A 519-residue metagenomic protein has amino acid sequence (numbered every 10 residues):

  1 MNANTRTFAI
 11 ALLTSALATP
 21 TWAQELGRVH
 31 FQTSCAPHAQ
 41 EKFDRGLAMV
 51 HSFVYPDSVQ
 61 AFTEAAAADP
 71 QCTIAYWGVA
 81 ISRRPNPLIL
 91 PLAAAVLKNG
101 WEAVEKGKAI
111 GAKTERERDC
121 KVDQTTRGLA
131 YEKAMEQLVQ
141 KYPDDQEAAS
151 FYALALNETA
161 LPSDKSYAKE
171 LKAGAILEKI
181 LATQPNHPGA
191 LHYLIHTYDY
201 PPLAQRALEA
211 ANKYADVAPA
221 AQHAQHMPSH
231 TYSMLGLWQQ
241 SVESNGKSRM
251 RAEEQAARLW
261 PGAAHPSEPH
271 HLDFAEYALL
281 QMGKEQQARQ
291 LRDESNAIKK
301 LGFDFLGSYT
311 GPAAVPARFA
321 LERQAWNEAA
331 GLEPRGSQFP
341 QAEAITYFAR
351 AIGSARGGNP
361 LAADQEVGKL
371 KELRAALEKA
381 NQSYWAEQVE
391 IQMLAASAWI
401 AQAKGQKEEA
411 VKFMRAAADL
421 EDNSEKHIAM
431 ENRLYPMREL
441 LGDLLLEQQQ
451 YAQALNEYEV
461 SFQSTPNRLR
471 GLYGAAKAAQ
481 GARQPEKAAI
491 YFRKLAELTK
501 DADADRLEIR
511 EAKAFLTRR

Functional and structural regions predicted by a protein language model:
D44, G78, D119-V122, F151 (+12 more regions): "A position-specific structural signal for the A-helix of alpha-solenoid helical repeats
L47, F53-V54, A80, R84-P91 (+12 more regions): Short coil/turn linking the two alpha-helices of tandem helical-hairpin repeats
M49, R83, L156, T197-Y198 (+7 more regions): Residue at a conserved register position within TPR or TPR-like alpha-solenoid repeats
A67-A68, K141, L181-T183, K213-A220 (+8 more regions): Solenoid-like repeat scaffolds
Q71-T73, D145-A148, N186-P188, A221 (+6 more regions): Residue-level recognition of tetratricopeptide repeat
T73, A80, R84, L92-A112 (+8 more regions): TPR/TPR-like (Sel1-like) alpha-helical repeat modules
